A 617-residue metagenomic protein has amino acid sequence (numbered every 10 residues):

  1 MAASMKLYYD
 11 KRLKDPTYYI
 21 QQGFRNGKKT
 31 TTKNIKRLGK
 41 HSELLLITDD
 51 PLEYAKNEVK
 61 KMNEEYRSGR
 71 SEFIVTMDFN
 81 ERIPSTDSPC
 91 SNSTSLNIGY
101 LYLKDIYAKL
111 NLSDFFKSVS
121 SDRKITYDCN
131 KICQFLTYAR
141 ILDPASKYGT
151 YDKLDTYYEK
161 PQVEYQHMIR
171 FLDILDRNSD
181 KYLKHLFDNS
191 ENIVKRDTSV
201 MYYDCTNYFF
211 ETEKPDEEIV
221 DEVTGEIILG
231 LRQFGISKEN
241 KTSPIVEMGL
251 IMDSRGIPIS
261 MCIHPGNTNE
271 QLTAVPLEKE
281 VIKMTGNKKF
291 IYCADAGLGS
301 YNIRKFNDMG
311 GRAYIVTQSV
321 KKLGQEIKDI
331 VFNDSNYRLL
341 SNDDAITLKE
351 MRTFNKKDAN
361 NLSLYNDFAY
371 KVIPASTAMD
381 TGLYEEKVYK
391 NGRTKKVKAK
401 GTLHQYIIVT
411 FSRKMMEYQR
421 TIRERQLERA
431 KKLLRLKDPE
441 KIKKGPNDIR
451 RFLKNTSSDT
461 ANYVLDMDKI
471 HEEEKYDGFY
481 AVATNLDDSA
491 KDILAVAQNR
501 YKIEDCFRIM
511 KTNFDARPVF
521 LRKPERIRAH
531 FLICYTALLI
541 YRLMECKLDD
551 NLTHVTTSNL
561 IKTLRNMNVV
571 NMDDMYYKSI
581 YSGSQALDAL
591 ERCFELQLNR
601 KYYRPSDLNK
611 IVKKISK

Functional and structural regions predicted by a protein language model:
M1-N130: Conserved glycine(s) in the ABC-transporter nucleotide-binding domain "signature"
A2-L7, D15-T17, G27, S113-K617: Anion-binding and metal-coordination hotspots
